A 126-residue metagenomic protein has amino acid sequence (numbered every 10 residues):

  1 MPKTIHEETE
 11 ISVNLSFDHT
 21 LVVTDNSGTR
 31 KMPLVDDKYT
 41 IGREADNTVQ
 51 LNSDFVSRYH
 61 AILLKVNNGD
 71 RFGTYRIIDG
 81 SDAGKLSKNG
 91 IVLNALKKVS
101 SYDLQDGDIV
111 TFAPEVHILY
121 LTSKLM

Functional and structural regions predicted by a protein language model:
M1-D18, R71, E115-M126: Regulatory inter-domain linker segments that are low-complexity and enriched for serine/threonine/proline
I11-S57: N-terminal beta-hairpin/loop module of FHA
D18-V23, G84-L93: Short polybasic amphipathic segments
N26-G28, D82, A95-L96: Change "in extracellular beta-sheet-rich domains … of secreted and cell-surface proteins" to "in beta-sheet-rich domains
L34, I41, F72, S87-M126: C-terminal boundary/linker segments immediately following FHA domains
H60-L64: Buried hydrophobic-core signal for structured, non-transmembrane domains
V66-D70: Short, conserved beta-turn/loop elements at beta-strand boundaries and strand-helix junctions
R76-G80: Short, acidic/hydrophobic/Gly-rich beta-strand patch recurrent on exposed beta strands that often constitutes part
